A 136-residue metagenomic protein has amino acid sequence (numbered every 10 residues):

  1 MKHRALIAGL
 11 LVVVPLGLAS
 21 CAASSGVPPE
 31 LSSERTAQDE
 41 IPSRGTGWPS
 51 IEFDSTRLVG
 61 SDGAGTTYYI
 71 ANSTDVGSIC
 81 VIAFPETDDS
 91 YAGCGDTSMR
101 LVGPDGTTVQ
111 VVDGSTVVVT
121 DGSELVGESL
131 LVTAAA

Functional and structural regions predicted by a protein language model:
M1-V13: N-terminal export and membrane-targeting signals
V12-V13, L58-S61, T66-T74, C80-D89: Secretory-pathway extracellular proteins and peptide precursors enriched for disulfide-bonded cysteines
V14, V27-P28, I41, W48 (+3 more regions): Intrinsic-disorder/low-complexity coil detector
G17-S20: C-terminal motif of bacterial Sec signal peptides marking the signal peptidase cleavage site
A22-S25: Bacterial signal peptide processing site
E30-A71: N-terminal secretory signal peptides
S73-A136: Extracytosolic low-complexity repeat regions of secreted or lipid-anchored proteins
